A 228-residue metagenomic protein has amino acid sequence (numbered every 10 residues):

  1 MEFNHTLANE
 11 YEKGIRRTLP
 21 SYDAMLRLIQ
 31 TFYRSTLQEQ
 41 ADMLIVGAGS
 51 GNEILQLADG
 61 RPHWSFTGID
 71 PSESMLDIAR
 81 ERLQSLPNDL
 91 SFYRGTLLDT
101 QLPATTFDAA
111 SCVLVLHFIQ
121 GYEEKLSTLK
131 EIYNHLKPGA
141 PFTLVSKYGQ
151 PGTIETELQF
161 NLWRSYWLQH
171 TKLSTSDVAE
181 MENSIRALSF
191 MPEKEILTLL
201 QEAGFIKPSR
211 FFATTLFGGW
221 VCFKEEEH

Functional and structural regions predicted by a protein language model:
M1-E10, W163: N-terminal, positively charged/glycine-rich alpha-helical extensions of SAM-dependent methyltransferases
S21-E39: Conserved alpha-helix/loop element of class I SAM-dependent methyltransferases that forms part of the SAM/SAH-binding
D42-V46, S50-D99: Class I SAM-dependent methyltransferase SAM/SAH-binding core
S111: A conserved beta-strand element that flanks and buttresses the S-adenosyl-L-methionine
L126-P138: A short glycine-rich, Lys/Arg-flanked "PGG" loop and its adjoining helix->strand segment in the class I
P141-H170: Conserved class I S-adenosyl-L-methionine
R186-A203: Short alpha-helix
L197, A203-H228: Core SAM-dependent methyltransferase catalytic element
